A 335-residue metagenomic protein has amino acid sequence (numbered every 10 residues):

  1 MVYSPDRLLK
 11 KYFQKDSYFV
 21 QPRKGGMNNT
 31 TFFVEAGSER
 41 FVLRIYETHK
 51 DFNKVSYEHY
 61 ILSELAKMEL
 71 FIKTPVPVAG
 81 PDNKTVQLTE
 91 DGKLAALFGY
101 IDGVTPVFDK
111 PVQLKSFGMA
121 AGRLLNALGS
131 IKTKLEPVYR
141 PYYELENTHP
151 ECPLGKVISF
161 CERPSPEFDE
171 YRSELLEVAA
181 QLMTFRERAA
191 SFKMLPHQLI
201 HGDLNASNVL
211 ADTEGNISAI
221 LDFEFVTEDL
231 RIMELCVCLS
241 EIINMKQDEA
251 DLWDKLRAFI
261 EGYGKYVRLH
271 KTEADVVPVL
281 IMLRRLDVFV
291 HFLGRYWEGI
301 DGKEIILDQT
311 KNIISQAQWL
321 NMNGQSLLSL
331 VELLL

Functional and structural regions predicted by a protein language model:
M1-A79, T213, L333-L335: Conserved NTP-binding catalytic cores of kinases and kinase-like/nucleotidyltransferase enzymes across multiple kinase
V2-Y12, T133, P153-G202: An alpha-helical support segment within catalytic cores of ATP-dependent transferases
M27-E35, V42-L43, P77, T184-M233: Active-site acidic catalytic loop and adjacent metal/ATP-binding pocket of ATP-dependent phosphoryl transfer enzymes
E39-L135: ATP-binding pocket architecture of kinase catalytic cores
L94-F108, V157-F160, V288-G302: A glycine-centered beta->alpha junction motif in the catalytic cores of kinase/phosphotransferase enzymes
F108-E170, H197, L307: A cross-family kinase active-site recognition segment
I232-R268, R284-I300: Active-site activation/catalytic loop segments of kinase-like enzymes and analogous catalytic loops in related
V288-L335: ATP/Mg2+ or Mg2+-diphosphate-binding catalytic cores that bind nucleotide phosphates or diphosphates via glycine-rich
